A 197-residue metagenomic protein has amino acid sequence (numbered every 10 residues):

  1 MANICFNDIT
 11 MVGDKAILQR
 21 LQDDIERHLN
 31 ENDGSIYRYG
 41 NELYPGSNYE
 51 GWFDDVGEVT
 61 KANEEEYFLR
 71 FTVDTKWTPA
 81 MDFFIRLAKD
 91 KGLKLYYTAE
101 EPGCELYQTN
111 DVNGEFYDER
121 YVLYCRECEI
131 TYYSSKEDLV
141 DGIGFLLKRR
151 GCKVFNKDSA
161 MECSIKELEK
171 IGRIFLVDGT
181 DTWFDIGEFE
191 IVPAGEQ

Functional and structural regions predicted by a protein language model:
M1-Q197: Long, contiguous binding/interaction regions
